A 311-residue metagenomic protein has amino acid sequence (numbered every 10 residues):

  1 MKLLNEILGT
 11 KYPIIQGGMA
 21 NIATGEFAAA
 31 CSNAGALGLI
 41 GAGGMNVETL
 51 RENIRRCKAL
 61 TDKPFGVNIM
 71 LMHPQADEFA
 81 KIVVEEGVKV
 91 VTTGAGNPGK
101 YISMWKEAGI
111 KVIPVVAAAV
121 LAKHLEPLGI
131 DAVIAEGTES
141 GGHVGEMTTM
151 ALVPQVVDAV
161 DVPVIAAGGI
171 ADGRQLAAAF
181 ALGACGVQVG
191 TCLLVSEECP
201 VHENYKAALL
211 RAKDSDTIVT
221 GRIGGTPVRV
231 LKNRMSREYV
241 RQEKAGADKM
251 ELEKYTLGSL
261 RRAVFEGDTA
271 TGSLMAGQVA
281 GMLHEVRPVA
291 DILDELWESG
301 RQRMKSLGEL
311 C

Functional and structural regions predicted by a protein language model:
M1-P163: Active-site entrance/lid segments in N-terminal catalytic domains of soluble metabolic enzymes
A20-N21, A36-V47, I134-E146, I170-Y205: Glycine-rich phosphate-binding active-site loops on the catalytic face of alpha/beta enzymes
A151-I165, A171-C311: Conserved active-site-proximal phosphate/metal-binding subdomains
